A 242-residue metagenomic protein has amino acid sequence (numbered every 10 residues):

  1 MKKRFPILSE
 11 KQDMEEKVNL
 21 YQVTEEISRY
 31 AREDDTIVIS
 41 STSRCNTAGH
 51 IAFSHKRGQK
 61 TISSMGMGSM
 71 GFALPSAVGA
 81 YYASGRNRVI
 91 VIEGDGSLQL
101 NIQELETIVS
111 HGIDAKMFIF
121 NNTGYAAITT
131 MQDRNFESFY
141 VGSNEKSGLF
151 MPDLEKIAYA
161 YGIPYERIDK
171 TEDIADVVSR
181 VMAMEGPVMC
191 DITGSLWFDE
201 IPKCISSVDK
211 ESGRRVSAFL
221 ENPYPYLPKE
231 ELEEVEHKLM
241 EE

Functional and structural regions predicted by a protein language model:
M1-P75: Active-site diphosphate/adenylate-binding microenvironment
A48-E242: Thiamine diphosphate
